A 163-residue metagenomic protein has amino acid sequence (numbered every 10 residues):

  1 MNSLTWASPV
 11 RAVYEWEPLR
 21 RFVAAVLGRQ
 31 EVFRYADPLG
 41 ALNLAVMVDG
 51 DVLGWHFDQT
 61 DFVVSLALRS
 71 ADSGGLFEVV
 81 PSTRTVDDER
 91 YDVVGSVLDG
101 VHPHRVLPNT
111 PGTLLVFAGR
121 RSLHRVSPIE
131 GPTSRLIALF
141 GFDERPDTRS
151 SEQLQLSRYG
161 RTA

Functional and structural regions predicted by a protein language model:
M1-P38: Signature of the catalytic double-stranded beta-helix
M1-V13, G54-T60, V80-E89, L136-T148: Short N-terminal helix-initiation segments at or just after the protein's N-terminus
A12-E15, F57, L107-P108, G131: Aromatic-acidic/polar surface patches that form glycan- and anion
W16-R20, D61, G119: A structural signal for well-ordered alpha-helical scaffolds and beta->alpha junctions
A24-R29, F33-L39, N43-V116: Catalytic core of non-heme Fe(II) oxygenases with the double-stranded beta-helix
P81, D87-A163: Catalytic core of Fe(II)/2-oxoglutarate
